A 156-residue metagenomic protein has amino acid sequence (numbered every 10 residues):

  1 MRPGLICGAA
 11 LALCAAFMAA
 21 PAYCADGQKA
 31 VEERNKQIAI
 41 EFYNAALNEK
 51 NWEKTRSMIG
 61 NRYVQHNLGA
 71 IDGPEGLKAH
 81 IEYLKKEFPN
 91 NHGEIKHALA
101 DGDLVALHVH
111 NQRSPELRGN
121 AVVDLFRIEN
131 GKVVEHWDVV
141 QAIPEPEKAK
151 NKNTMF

Functional and structural regions predicted by a protein language model:
M1-A9: Bacterial N-terminal signal peptides that target proteins for export
G8-M18: Bacterial N-terminal signal peptides
A19-E53, S57, K150-F156: Short, low-complexity N-terminal intrinsically disordered segments enriched in polar/charged residues
W52-D101: A solvent-exposed, acidic/Ser-Thr-rich amphipathic alpha-helical stretch
T55, I59, A100-L104, F126-V134: Short, solvent-exposed coil/turn segments at beta-strand boundaries
N91-G93, L117-V123: Short, surface-exposed coil-to-beta transition loops
L107-S114: Short beta-strand segments that buttress and anchor functional surface loops
V123-N151: Short beta-strand edge/turn micro-motifs at domain boundaries
